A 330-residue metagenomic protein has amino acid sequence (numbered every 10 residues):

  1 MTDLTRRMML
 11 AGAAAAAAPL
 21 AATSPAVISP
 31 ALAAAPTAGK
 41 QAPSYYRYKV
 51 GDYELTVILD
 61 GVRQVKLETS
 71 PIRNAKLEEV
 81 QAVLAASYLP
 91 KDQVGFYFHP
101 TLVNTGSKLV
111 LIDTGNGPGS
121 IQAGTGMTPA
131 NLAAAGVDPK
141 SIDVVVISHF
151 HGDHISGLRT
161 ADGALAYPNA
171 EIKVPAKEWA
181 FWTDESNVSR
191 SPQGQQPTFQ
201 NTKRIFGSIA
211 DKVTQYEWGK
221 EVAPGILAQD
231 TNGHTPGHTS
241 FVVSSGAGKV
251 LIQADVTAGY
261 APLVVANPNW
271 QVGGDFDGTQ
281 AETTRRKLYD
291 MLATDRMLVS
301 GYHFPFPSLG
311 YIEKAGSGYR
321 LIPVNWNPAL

Functional and structural regions predicted by a protein language model:
M1-A17, S29: N-terminal secretory signal peptides and thylakoid transit peptides that target proteins across membranes
D3-T5, G246-L330: Cap/insert and terminal regions of metallo-dependent hydrolase folds
P25-V57: C-terminal segment of N-terminal export signals and the immediately downstream linker at the start of the mature
A34-A35, A133-V137, S141, K173-D230 (+2 more regions): Metallo-beta-lactamase
S44-A135, S240-T257: Conserved beta-strand hairpin/beta-sheet module of binuclear metal-dependent hydrolase folds, prominently
D52, V103, D113, I142 (+6 more regions): Divalent metal-coordination and catalytic microenvironments
D60-G61, T114-G117, F150, K177-E178 (+3 more regions): Active-site metal-binding loops of divalent metal-dependent hydrolases
Q93, Y97-P100, Q122-K173: Active-site metal-binding motif and surrounding structural segment of the metallo-beta-lactamase
